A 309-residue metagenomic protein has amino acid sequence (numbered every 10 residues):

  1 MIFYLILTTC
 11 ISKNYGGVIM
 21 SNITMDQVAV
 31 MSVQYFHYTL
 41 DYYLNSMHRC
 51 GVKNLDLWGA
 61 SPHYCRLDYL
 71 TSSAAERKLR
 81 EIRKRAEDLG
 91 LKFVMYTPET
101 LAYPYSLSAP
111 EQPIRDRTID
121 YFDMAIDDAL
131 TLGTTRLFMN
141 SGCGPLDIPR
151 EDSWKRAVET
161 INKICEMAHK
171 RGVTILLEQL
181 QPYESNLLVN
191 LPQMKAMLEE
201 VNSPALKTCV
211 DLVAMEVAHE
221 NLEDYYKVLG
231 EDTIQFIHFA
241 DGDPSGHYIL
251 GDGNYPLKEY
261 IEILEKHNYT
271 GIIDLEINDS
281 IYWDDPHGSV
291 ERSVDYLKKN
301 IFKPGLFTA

Functional and structural regions predicted by a protein language model:
F3-I19: Short, Lys/Arg-enriched N-terminal segments with co-localized hydrophobic residues within the first ~10-30 amino acids
T9, E87-D88, Y103-K207, V217 (+1 more regions): Active-site acidic/histidine proton-transfer and metal-coordination neighborhood in alpha/beta enzyme cores
G17-A29, F36-G51, E87, G133 (+2 more regions): Histidine-acidic metal/acid-base catalytic patches
S21-A29, M95-L107, S141-P145: N-terminal small/glycine-rich loop or linker at the start of catalytic domains across soluble metabolic enzymes
Q34-F36, G59-S61, E99-A102, S141-P145 (+4 more regions): Active-site-proximal loop/turn and secondary-structure-junction residues that shape catalytic pockets, frequently
L40, A75, L79, R115-F122 (+6 more regions): Aromatic/hydrophobic pocket-lining residues that form the small-molecule binding cavity in soluble enzyme cores
W58-I82, S141, P145: Glycine-rich, proline-tolerant flexible connector loops at the mouths of alpha/beta enzymes
